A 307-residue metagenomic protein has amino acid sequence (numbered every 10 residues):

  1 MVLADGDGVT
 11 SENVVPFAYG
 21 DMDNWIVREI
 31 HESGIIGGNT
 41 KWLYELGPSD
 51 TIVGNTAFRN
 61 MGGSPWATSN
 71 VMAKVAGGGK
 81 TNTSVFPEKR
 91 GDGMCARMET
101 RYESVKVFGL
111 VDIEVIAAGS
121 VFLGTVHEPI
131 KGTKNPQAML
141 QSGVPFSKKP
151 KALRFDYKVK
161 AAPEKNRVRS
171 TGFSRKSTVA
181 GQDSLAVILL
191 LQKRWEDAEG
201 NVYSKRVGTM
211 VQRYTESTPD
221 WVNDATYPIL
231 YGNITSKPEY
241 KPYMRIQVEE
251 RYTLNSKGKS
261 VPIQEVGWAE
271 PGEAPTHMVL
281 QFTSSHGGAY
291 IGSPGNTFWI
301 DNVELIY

Functional and structural regions predicted by a protein language model:
M1-D5: Sec-dependent, cleavable N-terminal signal peptides
G6-P150, R154, A180-G232, K241-I306: Aromatic (Trp/Tyr/Phe) and Gly/Pro-enriched flexible surface segments
V159-N166, S177-Q182: Extended, low-complexity, turn-rich repeat/linker tracts enriched in Gly/Pro/Ser/Thr and Asp/Glu that occur
A162-R169, D197-E199: Short, solvent-exposed secondary-structure capping/transition elements
T171-S177: Interfacial segments of alpha-helical transmembrane regions
